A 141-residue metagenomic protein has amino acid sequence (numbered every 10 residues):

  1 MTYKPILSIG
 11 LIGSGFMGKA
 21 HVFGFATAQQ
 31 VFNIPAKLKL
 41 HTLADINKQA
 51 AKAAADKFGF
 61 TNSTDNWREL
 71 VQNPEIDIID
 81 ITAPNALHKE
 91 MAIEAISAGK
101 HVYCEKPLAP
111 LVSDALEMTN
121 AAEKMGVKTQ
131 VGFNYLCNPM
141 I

Functional and structural regions predicted by a protein language model:
M1-K100, A115-L116, N120-G126: N-terminal glycine-/serine-/threonine-rich beta1-alpha1-beta2 phosphate-ribose binding loop of Rossmann-like
T64, C104, T129-V131: Hydrophobic residues in well-ordered beta-strands that form the structural core
A83-N85, K106, N138: Hydrophobic alpha-helix-in-membranes signature
A98-L111: ADP-ribose/adenylate-binding Rossmann-like module
A109-I141: A contiguous active-site-proximal alpha/beta segment in oxidoreductase catalytic domains
